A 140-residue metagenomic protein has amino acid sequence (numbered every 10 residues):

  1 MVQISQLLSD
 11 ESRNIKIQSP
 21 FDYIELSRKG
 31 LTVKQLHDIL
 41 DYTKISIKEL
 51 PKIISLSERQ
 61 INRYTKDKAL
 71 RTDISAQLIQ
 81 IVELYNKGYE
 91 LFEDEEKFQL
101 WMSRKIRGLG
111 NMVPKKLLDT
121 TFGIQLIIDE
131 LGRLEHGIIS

Functional and structural regions predicted by a protein language model:
M1-S140: Non-transmembrane "mature" sequence context
